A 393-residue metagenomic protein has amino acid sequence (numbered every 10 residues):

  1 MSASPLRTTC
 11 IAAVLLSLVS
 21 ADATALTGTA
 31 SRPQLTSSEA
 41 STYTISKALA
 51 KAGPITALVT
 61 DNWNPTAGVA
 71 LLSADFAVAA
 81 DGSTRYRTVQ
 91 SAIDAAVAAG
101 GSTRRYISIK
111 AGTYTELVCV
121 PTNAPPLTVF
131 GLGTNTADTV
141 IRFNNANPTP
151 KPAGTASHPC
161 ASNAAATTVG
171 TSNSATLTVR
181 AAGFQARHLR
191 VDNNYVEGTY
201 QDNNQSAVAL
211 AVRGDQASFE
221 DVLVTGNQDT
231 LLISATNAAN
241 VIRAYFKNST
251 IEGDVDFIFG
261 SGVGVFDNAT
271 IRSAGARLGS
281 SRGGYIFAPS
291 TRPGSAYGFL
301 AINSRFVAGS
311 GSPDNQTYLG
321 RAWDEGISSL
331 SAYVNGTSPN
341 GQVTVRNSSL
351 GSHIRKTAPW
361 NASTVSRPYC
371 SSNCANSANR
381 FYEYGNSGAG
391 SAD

Functional and structural regions predicted by a protein language model:
M1-A23: Fungal secretory targeting signals
D22-A79, S83-D393: Sequence-level preference for short, compositionally simple segments enriched in small aliphatic or small polar residues
